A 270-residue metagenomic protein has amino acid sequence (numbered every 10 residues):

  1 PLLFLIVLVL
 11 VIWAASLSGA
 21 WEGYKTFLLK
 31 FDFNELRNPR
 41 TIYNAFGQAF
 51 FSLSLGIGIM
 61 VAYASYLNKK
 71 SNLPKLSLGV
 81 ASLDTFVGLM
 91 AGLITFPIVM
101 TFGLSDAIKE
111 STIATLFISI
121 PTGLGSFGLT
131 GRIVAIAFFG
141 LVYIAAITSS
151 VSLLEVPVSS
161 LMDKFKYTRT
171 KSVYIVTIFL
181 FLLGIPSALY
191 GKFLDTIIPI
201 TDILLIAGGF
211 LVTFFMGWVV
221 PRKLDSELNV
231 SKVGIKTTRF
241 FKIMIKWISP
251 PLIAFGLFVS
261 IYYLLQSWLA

Functional and structural regions predicted by a protein language model:
P1-A14, I94-F96, F138-A145, V176-A188 (+2 more regions): Hydrophobic core segments of alpha-helical transmembrane domains in multi-pass membrane transport and ion-translocation
P1-I147: Membrane-embedded translocation segments of transport machinery
P1-L5, Y66-L83, S152-S172, G234-W247: Cytoplasmic juxtamembrane regions at transmembrane-helix boundaries
A20-D32, I42-A49, T112-L124, L153 (+6 more regions): Hydrophobic alpha-helical segments of integral membrane proteins, encompassing both true transmembrane helices
S54-V61, S65-Y66, A135-G140, I147-L154 (+2 more regions): Transmembrane alpha-helical segments of multi-pass small-molecule transport proteins
K75, D106-T115, G131-V142, S159-Y174 (+2 more regions): Transmembrane helix-loop boundary segments of multi-pass membrane transporters
G88-A107, A146-L154, F179-L194, V212: Alpha-helical transmembrane segments and, especially, the helix-loop junctions at the ends of these helices
K164-T177, P199-L257, I261: C-terminal membrane-solvent junction of multi-pass transporters and transport-like membrane proteins
